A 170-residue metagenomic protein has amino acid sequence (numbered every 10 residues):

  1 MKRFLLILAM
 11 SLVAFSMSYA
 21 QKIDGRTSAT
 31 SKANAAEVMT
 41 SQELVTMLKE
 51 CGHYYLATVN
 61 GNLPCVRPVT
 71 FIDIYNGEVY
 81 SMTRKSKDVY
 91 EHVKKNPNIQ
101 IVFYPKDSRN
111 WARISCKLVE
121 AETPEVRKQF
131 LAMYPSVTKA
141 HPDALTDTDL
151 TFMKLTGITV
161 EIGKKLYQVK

Functional and structural regions predicted by a protein language model:
M1-I23: Bacterial Sec-dependent N-terminal signal peptides
Q21-M39, R113-K170: Charged, gly/pro-rich active-site loop segments
R26-T30, Y55, T70-E78: Short, basic, glycine/proline-bearing loop/turn elements
T46-G61, I99-F103: A short, Trp-centered hydrophobic/proline-enriched beta-strand micro-motif
K49-C51, V66, I74-N76, K94-N98 (+3 more regions): Short connector loops at helix/strand junctions that flank enzyme active sites, especially segments positioning acidic
I72-S108: A short mixed-secondary-structure module that forms the rim of ligand-binding clefts
